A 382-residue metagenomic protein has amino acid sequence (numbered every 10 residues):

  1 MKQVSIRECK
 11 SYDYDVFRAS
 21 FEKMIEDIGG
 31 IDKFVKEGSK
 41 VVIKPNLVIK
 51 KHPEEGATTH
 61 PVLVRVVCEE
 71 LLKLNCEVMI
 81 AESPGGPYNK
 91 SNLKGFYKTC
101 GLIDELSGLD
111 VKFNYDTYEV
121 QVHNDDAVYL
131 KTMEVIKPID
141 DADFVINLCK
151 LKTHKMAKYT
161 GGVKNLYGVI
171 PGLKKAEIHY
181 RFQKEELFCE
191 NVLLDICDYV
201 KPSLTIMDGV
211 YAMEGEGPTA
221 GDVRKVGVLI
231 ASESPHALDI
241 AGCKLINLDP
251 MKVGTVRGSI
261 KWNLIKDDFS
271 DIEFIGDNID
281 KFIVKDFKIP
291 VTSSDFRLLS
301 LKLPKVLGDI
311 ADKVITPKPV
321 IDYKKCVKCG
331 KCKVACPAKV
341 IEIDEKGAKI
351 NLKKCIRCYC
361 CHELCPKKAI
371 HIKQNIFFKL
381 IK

Functional and structural regions predicted by a protein language model:
M1-V327, K333-A338, E342-G347, L352 (+2 more regions): N-terminal and secondary-structure boundary signal
I356-R357: Extended, alpha-helix-rich binding/interface surfaces that flank or overlap catalytic cores and mediate recognition
